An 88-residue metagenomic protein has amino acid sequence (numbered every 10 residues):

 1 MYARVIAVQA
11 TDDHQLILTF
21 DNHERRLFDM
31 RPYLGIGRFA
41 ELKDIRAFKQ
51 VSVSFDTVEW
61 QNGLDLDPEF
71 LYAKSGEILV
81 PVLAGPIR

Functional and structural regions predicted by a protein language model:
M1-R88: Motif-centric detector for short Cys/His coordination patterns
